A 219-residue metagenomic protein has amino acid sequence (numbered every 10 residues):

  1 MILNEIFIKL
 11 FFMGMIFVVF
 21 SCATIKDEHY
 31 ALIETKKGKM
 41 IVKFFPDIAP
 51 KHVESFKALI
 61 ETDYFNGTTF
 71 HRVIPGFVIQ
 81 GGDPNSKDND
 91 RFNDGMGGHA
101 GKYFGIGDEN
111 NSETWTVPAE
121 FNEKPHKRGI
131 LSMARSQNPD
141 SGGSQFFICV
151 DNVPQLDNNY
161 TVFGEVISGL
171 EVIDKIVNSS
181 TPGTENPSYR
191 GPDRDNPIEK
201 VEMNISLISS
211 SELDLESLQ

Functional and structural regions predicted by a protein language model:
M1-F11: Bacterial N-terminal signal peptides that target proteins for export
K9-V19: Bacterial N-terminal signal peptides
F20-Q219: Cyclophilin-like peptidyl-prolyl cis-trans isomerases
